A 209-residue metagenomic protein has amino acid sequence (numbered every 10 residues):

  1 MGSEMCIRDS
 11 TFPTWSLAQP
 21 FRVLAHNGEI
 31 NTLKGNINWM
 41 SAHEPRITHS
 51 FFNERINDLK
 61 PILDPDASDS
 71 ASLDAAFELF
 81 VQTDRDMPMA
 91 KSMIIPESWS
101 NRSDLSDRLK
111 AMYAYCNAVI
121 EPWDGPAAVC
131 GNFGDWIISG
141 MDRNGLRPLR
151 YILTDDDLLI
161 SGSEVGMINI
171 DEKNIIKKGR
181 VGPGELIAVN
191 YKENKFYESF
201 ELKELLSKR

Functional and structural regions predicted by a protein language model:
M1, M5-C6: Short, small-residue-biased leader/transition segments that mark boundaries at the very start of proteins
T14-F21, I170-V181: Flexible, small-/acidic-enriched active-site or ligand-binding loops
T14-I30, K34, E121-S161: Conserved catalytic micro-motifs used in adenylation/nucleotidyl-transfer and phosphoryl/amide- and methyl-transfer
N31-L79, M112-Y115, C130, R150-K173: Catalytic or ion-translocation cores adjacent to nucleophile or general acid/base/metal-coordination motifs in diverse
L33-F52, A188, E193-R209: Terminal amphipathic helices with adjacent charged low-complexity linkers/tails
L59-L105: N-terminal leader/propeptide and maturation segments of large enzyme subunits in energy/redox metabolism and hydrolases
S92-S100, N132-D135, L202-L205: A glycine-rich phosphate-binding loop feature that marks nucleotide/adenosyl-phosphate handling sites
D107-A127: Phosphate-interacting basic helix/loop segments used at nucleotide- and nucleic-acid interfaces
